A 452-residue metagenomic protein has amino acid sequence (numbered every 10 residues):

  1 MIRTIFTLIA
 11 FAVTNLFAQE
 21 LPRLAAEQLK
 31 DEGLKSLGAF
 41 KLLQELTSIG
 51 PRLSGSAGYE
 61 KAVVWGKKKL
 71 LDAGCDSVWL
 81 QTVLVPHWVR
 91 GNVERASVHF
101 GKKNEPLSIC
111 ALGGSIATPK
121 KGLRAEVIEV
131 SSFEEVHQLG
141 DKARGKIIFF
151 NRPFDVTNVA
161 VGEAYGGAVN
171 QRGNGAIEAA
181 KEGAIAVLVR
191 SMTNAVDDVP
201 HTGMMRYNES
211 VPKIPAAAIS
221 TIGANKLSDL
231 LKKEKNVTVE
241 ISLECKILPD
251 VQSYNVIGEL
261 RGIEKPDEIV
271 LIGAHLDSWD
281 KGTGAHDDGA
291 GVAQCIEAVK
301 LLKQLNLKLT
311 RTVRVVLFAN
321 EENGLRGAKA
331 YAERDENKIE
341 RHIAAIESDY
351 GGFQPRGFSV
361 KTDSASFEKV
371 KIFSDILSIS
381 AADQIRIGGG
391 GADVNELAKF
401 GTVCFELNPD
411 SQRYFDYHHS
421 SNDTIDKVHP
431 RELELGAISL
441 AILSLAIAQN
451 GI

Functional and structural regions predicted by a protein language model:
M1-E20: Bacterial Sec-dependent N-terminal signal peptides
L21-A57, V83, V93, V199-M204 (+3 more regions): N-terminal capping segment at the start of a domain
R23-A25, H99-G101, I109-D141, M205-A285 (+1 more regions): Soluble metallo-hydrolase cores and metallopeptidase-like ectodomains found primarily in the secretory/periplasmic
A26-G33, S48-A57, A125-E129, A160-A176 (+6 more regions): Second-shell loop/turn segments in exported
Q44, S48-V159: Noncatalytic luminal/extracellular "stalk/propeptide" segments of secretory-pathway proteins
L139-K142, K146-I148, R152-S191: A conserved hydrophobic secondary-structure block that centers on an alpha-helix together with its immediately flanking
A180, A186, R190-S191, E209 (+2 more regions): Active-site-adjacent substrate-binding region of metalloamidase/peptidase-like peptide-processing proteins
A195, Q252-N255, S278-V370, I452: Acidic/histidine-rich catalytic neighborhood of metal-dependent amide-processing enzymes
